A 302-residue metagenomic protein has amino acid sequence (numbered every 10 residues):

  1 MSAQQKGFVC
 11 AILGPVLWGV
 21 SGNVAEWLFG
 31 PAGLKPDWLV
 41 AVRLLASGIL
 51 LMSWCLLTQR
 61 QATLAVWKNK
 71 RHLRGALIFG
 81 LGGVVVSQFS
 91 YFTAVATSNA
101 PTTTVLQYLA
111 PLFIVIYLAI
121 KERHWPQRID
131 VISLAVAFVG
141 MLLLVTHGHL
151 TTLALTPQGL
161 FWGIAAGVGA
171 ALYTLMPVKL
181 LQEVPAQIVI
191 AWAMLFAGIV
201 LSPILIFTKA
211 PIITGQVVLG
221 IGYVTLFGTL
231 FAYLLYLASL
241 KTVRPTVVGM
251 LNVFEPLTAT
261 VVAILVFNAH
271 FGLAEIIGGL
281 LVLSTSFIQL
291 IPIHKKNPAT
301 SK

Functional and structural regions predicted by a protein language model:
M1-V42, T152-K179, I199, T300-K302: Glycine-/small-residue-enriched transmembrane alpha-helix faces in small-molecule transporters and effluxers
N23-L34, A62-L64, A96, V145-P157 (+2 more regions): Membrane-interface helix termini and inter-helical loops of multi-pass transporters
L28, L39, R43, A94 (+9 more regions): Hydrophobic/aromatic residues within transmembrane alpha-helices of multi-pass small-molecule transporters
A32-V86, F113-Y117, G169-M176, I190-T208 (+1 more regions): Transmembrane alpha-helices of multi-pass small-molecule transport proteins
V42, V84, Q88, T102-L109 (+2 more regions): Helix-helix packing/entry segments at the starts of transmembrane helices
L44, V145-H147, V217, V253-K302: C-terminal-most transmembrane helix of multi-pass membrane proteins
T58-P101, L143, T225-V243: Specific transmembrane alpha-helical segments of multi-pass solute transporters/efflux pumps, especially DMT/EamA
Q107, I120-L143, L153-L160, T214 (+2 more regions): Loop-to-transmembrane alpha-helix entry segments
